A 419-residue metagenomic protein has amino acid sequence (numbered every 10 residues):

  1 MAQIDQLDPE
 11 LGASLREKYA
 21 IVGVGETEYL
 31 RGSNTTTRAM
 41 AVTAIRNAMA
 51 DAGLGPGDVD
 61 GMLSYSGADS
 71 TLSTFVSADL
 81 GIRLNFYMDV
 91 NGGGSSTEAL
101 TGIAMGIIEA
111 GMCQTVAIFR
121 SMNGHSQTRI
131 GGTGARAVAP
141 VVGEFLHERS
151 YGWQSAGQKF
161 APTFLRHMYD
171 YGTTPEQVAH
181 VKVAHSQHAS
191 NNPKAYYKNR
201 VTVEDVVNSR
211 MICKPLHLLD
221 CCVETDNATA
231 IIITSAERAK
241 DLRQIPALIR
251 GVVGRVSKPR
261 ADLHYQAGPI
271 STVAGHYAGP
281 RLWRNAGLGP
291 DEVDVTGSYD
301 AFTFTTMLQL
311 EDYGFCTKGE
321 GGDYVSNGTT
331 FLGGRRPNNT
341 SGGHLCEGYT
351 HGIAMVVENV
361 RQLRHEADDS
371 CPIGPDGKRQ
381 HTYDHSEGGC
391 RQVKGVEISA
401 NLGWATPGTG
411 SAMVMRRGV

Functional and structural regions predicted by a protein language model:
M1-V90, G106-A110, R120-V223, T229-A230 (+3 more regions): Conserved "HGTGT" condensation-loop signature of ketosynthase/thiolase-family condensing enzymes that catalyze
G94-S96: Short helix-initiation/N-cap motifs at beta->coil->alpha
A99: Active-site histidine-anchored catalytic micro-motif
T115-F119: Short, well-structured beta-strand segments enriched in hydrophobic/aromatic residues within extracellular or lumenal
